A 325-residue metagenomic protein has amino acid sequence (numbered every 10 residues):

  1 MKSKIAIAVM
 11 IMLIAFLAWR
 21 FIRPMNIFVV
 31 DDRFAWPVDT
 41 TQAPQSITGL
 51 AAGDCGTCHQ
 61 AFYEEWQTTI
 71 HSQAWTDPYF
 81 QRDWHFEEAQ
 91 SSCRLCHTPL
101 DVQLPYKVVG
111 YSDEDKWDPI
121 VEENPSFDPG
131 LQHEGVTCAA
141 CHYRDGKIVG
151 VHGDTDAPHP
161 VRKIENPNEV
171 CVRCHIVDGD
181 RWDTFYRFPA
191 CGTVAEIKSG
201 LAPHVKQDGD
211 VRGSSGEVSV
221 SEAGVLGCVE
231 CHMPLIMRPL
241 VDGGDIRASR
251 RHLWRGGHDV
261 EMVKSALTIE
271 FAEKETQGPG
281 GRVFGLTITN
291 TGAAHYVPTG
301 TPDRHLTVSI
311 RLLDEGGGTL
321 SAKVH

Functional and structural regions predicted by a protein language model:
M1-I14: N-terminal Sec-pathway targeting helices
M1-S3, W84-A89, H142-E169, E273-L286 (+2 more regions): Generic structural signal for short, solvent-exposed loop/turn connectors between secondary structure elements
K4, R94, N168-E169, D178 (+3 more regions): Functionally constrained cores in energy, signaling, and assembly domains
V9, D54-C58, G243-D245: Alpha-helical interaction segments
I11-I14, A18, T268, S321: Compositionally biased amphipathic helical and low-complexity segments enriched in hydrophobic
A15-N166, V172-V220: Sequence context of c-type cytochrome heme-c attachment sites
Q67, R212-G213, V218, E222-E230 (+1 more regions): Short, conserved sequence motifs used for protein processing/export or organelle targeting and for catalysis
